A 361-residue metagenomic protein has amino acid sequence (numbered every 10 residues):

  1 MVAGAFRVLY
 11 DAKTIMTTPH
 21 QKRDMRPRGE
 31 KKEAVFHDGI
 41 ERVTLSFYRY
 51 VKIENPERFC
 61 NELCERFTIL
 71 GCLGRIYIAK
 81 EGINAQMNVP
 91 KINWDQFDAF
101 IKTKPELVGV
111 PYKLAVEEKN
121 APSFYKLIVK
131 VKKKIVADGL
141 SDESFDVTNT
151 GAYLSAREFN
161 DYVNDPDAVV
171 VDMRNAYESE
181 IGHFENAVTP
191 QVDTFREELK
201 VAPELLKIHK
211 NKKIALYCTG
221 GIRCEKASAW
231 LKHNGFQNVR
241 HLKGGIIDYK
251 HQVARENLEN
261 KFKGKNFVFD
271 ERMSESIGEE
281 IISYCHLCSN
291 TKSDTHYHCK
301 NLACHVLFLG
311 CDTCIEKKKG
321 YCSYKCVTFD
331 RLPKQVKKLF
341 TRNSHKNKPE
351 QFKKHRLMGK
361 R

Functional and structural regions predicted by a protein language model:
M1-M16: N-terminal amphipathic/basic-hydrophobic helices that include classical n-h-c signal peptides and signal-anchor
A12, T17-A152, D165, N175-K213 (+1 more regions): Rhodanese-like catalytic fold shared by cysteine-dependent sulfurtransferases and DSP/PTP-type phosphatases
S155-N160: Phosphate-interacting basic helix/loop segments used at nucleotide- and nucleic-acid interfaces
V170-D172: Structural scaffold elements adjacent to functional motifs in cytosolic proteins
T219: Substrate-contacting helices/loops that form the catalytic groove of nucleic-acid and nucleotide-polymer processing
